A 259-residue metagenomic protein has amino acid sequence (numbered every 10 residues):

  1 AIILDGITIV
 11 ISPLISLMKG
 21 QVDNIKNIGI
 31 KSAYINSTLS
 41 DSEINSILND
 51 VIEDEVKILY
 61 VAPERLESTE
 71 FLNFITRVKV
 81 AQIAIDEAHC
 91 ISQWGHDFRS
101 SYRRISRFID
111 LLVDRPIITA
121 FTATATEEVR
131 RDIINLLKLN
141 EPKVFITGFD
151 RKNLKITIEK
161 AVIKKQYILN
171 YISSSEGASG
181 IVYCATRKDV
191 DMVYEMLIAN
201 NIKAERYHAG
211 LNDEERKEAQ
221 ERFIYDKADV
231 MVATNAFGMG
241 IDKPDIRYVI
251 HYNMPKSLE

Functional and structural regions predicted by a protein language model:
A1-T8, S16-E259: Helicase motor core with emphasis on the C-terminal RecA-like subdomain
